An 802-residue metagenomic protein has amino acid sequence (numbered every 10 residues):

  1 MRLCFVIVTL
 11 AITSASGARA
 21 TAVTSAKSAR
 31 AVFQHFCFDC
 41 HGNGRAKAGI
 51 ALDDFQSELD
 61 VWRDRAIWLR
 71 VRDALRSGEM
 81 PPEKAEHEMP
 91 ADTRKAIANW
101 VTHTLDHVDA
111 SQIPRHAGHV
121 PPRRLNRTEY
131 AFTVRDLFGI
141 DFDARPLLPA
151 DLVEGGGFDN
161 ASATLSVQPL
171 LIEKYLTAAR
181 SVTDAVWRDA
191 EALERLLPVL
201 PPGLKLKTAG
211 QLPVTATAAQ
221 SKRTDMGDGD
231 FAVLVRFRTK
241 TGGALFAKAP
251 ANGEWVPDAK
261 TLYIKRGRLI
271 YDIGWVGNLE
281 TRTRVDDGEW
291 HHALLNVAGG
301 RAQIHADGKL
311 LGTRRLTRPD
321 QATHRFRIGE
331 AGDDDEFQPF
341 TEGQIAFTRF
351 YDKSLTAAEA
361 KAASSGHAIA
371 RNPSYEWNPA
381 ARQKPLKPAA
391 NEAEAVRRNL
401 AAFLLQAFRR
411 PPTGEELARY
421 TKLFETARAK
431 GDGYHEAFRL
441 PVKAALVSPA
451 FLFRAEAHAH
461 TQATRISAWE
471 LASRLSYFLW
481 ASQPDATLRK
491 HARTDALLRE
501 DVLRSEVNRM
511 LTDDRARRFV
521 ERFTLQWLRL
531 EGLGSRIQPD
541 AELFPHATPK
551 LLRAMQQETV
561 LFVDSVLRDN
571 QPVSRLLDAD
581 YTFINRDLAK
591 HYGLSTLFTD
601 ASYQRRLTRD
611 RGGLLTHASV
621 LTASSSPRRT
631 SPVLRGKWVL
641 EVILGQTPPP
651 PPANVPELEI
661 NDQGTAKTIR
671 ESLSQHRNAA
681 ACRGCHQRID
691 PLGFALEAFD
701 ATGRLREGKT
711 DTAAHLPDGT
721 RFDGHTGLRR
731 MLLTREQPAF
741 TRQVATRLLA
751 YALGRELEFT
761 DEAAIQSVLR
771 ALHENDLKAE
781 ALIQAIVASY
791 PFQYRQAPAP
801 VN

Functional and structural regions predicted by a protein language model:
R2-S14: Bacterial N-terminal signal peptides
G17-G203, S365-I369, S374-K384, Q406 (+12 more regions): Aromatic- and Gly/Pro-enriched helix-to-coil junctions and flexible linker segments
A18-R70, A74-A91, A589, Q604-G727 (+4 more regions): Sequence context surrounding c-type heme c attachment/ligation sites in exported
E83-H87, A110-G118, R145-D151, E191-L200 (+14 more regions): Short coil/turn segments at secondary-structure boundaries
P121, E129, T133, L137-F138 (+7 more regions): Extended surface/linker regions that mediate inter-domain or inter-protein docking in multi-component redox
G157, A161, L170, K174 (+10 more regions): Long, ordered, helix-rich scaffold segments
P198-Q383: Extracellular glycan-associated modules
A390-P441, P449: A conserved hydrophobic secondary-structure block that centers on an alpha-helix together with its immediately flanking
